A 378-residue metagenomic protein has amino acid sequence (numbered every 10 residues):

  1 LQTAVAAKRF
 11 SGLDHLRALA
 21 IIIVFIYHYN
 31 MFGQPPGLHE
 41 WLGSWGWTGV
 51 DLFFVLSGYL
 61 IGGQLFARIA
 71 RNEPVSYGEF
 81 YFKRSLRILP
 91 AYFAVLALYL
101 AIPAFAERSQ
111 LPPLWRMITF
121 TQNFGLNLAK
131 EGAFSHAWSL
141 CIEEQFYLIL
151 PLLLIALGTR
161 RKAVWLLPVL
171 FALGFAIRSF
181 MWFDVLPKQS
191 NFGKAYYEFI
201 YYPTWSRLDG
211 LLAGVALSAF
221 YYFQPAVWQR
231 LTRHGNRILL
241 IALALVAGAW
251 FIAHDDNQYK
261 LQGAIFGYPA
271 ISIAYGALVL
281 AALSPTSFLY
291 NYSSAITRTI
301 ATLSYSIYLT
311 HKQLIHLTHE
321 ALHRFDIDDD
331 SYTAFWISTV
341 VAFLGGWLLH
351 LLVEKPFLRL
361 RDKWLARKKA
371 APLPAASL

Functional and structural regions predicted by a protein language model:
L1-G12, L19-I22, I26-W47, I61-E79 (+7 more regions): Alpha-helical transmembrane segments in multi-pass integral membrane proteins
R17, I149, L153-R160: Membrane-interface helix/loop boundary segments of multi-pass membrane proteins
G78, F82-V95, L154: Alpha-helical transmembrane segments of multi-pass membrane proteins
R87-F105, L170-G174, S304-Y308: Hydrophobic alpha-helical membrane-insertion segments
L114-A129: Extracytosolic (periplasmic/ER-lumenal) interhelical loops and adjacent juxtamembrane/interface segments of multi-pass
K130-L152: Function-critical hydrophobic alpha-helical transmembrane segments in multi-pass membrane proteins
W165-G174, L243-A244, A295: Central hydrophobic cores of alpha-helical transmembrane segments in multi-pass integral membrane proteins
